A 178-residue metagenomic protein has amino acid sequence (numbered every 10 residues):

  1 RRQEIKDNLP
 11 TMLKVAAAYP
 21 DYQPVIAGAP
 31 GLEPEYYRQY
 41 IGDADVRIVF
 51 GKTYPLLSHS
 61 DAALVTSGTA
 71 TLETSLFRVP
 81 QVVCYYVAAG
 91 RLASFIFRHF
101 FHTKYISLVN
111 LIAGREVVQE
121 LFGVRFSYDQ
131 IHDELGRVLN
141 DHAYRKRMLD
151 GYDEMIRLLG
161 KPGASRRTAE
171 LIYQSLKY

Functional and structural regions predicted by a protein language model:
R1-Y178: Nucleotide-activated sugar donor-binding and catalytic core shared by glycosyltransferases and related lipid-linked
